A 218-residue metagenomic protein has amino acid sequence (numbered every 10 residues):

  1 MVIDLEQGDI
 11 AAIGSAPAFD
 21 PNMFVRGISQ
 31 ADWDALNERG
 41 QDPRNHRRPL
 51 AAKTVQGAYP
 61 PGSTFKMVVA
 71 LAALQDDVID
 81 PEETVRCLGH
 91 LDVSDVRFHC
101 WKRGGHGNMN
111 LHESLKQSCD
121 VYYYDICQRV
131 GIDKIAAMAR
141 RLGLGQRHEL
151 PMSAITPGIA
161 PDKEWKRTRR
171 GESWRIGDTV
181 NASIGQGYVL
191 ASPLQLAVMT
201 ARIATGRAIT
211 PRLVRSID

Functional and structural regions predicted by a protein language model:
I3-T64, V68-D218: Beta-lactam-recognizing serine transpeptidase/beta-lactamase-like catalytic domain environment
